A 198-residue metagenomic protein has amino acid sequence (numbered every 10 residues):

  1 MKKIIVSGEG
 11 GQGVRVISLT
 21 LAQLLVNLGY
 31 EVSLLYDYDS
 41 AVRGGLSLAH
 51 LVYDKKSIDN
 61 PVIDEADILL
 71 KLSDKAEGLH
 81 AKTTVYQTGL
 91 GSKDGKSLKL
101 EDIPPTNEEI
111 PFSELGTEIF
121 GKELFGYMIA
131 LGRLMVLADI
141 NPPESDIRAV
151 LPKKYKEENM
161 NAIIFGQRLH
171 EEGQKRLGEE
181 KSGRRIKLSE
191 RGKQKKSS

Functional and structural regions predicted by a protein language model:
M1-S198: Active-site cofactor/cluster-binding pocket
